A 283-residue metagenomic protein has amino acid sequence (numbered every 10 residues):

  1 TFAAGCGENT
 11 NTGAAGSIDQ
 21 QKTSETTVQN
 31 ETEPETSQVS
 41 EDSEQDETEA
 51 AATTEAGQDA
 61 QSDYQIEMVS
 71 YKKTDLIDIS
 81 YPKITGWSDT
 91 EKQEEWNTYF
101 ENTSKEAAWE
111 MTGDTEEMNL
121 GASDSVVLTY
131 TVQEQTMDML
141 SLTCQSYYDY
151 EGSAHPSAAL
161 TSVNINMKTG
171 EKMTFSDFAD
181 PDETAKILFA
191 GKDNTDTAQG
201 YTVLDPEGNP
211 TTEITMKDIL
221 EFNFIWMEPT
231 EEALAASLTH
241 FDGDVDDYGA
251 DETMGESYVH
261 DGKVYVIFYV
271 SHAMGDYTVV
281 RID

Functional and structural regions predicted by a protein language model:
F2-G5: C-terminal motif of bacterial Sec signal peptides marking the signal peptidase cleavage site
G7-K22, D46-D283: Compositionally biased intrinsically disordered regions enriched in Thr/Gly
T23-T27, T32, T36-S37, S43 (+2 more regions): Threonine-centered tandem repeat motifs in low-complexity domains
